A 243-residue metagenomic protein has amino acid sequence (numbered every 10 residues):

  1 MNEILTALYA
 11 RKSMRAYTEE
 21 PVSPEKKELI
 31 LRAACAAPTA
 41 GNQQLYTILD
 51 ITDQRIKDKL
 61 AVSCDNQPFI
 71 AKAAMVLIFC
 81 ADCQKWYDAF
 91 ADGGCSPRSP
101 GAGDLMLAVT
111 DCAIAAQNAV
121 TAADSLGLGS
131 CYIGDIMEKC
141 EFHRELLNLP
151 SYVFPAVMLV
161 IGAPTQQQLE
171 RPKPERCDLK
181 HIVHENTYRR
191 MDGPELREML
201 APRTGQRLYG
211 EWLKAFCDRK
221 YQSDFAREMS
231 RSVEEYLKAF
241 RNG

Functional and structural regions predicted by a protein language model:
M1-G243: Acidic, surface-exposed loops and disordered segments
